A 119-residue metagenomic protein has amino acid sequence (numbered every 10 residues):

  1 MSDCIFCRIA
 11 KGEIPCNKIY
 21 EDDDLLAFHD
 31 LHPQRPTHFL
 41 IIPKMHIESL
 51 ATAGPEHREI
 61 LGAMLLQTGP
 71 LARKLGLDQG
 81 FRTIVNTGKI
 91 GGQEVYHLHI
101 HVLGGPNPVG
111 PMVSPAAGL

Functional and structural regions predicted by a protein language model:
M1-L119: HIT superfamily nucleotide-processing domains
